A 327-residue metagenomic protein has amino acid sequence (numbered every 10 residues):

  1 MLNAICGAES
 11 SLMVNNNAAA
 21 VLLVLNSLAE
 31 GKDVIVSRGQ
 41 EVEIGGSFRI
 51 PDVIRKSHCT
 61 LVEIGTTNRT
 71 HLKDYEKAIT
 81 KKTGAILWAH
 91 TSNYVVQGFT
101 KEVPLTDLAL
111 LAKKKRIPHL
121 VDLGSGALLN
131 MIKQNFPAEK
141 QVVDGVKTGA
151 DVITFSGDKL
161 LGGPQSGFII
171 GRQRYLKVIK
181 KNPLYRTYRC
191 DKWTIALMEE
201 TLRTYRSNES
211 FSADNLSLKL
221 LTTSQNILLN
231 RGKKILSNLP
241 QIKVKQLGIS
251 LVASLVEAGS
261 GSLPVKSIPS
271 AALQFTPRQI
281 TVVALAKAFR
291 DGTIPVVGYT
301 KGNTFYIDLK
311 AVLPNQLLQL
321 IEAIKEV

Functional and structural regions predicted by a protein language model:
M1-Y205: Conserved PLP-enzyme active-site core in the AAT-like
D52, F155-G157, E209, A258-K266 (+1 more regions): Short, flexible, solvent-exposed loop/turn segments with mixed acidic/basic and small polar residues
R116-L120, G157, Y188-W193, N208-D214 (+2 more regions): Flexible, glycine/charged-enriched surface loops at secondary-structure junctions
L161-P164, I268, Y299-F305: Short Gly/Ser/Thr- and Asp/Glu-enriched loop/turn motifs at secondary-structure junctions
G167-I169, A271-T276, F305-Y306: Short cationic amphipathic helices and targeting signals
R174, N182-P183, C190-P240, A253-L255 (+1 more regions): Structural motif of enzymes handling amino- and sulfur-group chemistry
K219-T222, N226-L229, K233, I242-A288: Conserved PLP-binding catalytic core of the aspartate aminotransferase-like
P277-V327: PLP-dependent enzyme catalytic core of the Aspartate aminotransferase-like
